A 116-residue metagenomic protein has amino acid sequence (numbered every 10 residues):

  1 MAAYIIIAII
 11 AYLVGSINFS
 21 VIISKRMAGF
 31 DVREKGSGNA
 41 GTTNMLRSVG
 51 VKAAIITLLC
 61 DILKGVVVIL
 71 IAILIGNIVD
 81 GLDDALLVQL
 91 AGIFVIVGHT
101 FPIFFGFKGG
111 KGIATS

Functional and structural regions predicted by a protein language model:
M1, T43-S48, D80-L82: Helix-boundary and loop/linker segments of multi-pass membrane transporters
A2-M27: N-terminal signal-anchor transmembrane alpha helix
A3, I7, A53-L59, L63-F104: Nucleotide and nucleotide-moiety/phosphate-recognizing core
I6, G15, A28-G29, N39-T42 (+1 more regions): A near-ubiquitous, low-amplitude feature marking generic local secondary-structure context
Y12-F19, K35, A40-G41, K64 (+3 more regions): Glycine/serine-rich anion-binding loops at beta->alpha junctions that coordinate negatively charged ligand groups
I17, K25-F30, L74-L82, F104 (+1 more regions): Membrane-interface elements of multi-pass transporters and channels
V21-A53, G109-K111: Cytosolic, membrane-interface loops and tails of multi-pass inner-membrane proteins
K25-R26, C60, I71, G112: Residue-level detector of alpha-helical segments with a strong bias toward transmembrane helices and their helix-loop
